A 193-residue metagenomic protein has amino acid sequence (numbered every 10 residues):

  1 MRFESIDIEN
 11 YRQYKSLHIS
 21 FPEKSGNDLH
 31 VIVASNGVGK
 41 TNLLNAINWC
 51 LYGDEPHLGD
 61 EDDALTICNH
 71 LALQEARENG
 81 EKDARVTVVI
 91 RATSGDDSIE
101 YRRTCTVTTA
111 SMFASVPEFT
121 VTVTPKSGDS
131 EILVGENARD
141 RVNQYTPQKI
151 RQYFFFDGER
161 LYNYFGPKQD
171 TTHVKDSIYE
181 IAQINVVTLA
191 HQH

Functional and structural regions predicted by a protein language model:
M1, Y14, E81-R85, S98-E100 (+1 more regions): A general secondary-structure signal for short beta-strands and their flanking turns/coil in non-transmembrane regions
M1-Y52, I178: Pre-Walker A-like glycine/lysine-rich segment at the N-terminus of P-loop NTPase domains
I8, G158, I184-V186: Residues immediately flanking
N10, V88-D96, T122-G128: Short acidic, glycine-rich loop/turn motifs
G26, R160-Y162: A short, flexible beta-alpha/helix-coil linker loop
H30-V33, N45-R103, T108: Conserved P-loop NTP-binding catalytic core
L58-H70, A76, S98-Y153, N163-D176 (+1 more regions): Glycine-rich phosphate-binding loops of NTPases
Y179, V186-H193: Long, charged/polar-rich coiled-coil alpha-helical scaffolds that serve as structural arms in large macromolecular
